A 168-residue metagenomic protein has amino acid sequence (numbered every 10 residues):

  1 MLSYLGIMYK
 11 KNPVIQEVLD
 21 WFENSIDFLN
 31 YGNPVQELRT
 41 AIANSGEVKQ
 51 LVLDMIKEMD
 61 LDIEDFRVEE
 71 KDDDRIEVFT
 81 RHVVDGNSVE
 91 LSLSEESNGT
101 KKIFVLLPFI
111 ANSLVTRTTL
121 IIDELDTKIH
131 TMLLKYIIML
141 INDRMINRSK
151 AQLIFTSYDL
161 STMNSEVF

Functional and structural regions predicted by a protein language model:
M1-L107, V115: Phosphate-coordinating catalytic segments in nucleotide- and nucleic-acid-processing enzymes
V83-F168: Switch/communication elements of ASCE P-loop NTPase nucleotide-binding domains
